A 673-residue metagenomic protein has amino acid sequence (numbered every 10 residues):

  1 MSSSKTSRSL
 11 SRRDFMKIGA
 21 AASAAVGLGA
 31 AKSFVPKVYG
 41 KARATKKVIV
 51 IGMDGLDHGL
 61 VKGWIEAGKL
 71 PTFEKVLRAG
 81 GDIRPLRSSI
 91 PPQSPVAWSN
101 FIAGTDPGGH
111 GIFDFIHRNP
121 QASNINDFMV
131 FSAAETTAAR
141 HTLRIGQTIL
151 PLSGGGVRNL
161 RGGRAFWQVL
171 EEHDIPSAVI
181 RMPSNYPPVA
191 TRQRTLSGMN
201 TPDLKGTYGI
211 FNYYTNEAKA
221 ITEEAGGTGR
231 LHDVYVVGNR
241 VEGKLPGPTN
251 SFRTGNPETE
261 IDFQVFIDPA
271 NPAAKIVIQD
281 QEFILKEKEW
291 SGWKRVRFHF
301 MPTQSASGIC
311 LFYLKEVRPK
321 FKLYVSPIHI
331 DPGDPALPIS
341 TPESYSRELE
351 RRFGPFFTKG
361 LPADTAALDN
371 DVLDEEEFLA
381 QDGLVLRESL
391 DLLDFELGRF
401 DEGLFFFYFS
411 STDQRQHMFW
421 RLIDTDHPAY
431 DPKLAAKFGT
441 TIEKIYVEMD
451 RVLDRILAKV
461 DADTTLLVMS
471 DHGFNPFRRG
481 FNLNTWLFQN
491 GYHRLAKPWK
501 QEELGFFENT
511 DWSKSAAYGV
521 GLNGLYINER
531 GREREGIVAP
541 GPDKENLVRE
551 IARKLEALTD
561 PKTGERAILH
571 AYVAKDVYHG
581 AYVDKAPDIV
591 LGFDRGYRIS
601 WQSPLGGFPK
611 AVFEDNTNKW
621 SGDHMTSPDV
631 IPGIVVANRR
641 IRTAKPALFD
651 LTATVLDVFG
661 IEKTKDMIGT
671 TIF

Functional and structural regions predicted by a protein language model:
S4-S23: N-terminal secretory signal peptides and thylakoid transit peptides that target proteins across membranes
A30-M53, D57: C-terminal segment of N-terminal export signals and the immediately downstream linker at the start of the mature
R43-K46, M53, A67-G68, K75-R87 (+5 more regions): Secreted, luminal/periplasmic, and some membrane-associated catalytic domains that remodel anionic oxygen-ester
T72, E550-A557, D615-N616, I634 (+1 more regions): Generic recognition of well-ordered alpha-helical segments
P188-R192, V372-L373, R399-K444, E448-R451 (+2 more regions): Active-site His/acidic residue clusters
E376-L386, L390: A conserved hydrophobic secondary-structure block that centers on an alpha-helix together with its immediately flanking
R387-L397, D401, F593: Amphipathic alpha-helical blocks
Q602-R640: Low-complexity, glycine/alanine/valine/leucine- and proline-rich hydrophobic stretches
